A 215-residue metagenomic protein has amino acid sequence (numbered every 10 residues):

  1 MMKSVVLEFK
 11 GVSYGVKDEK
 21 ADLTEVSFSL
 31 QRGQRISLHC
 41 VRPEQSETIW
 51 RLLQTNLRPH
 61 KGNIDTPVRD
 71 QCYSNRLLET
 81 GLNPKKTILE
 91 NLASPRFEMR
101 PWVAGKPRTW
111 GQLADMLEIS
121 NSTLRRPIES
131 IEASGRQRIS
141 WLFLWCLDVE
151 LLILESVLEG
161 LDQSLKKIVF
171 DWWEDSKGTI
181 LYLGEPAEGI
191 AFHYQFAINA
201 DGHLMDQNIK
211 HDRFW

Functional and structural regions predicted by a protein language model:
L7-G15, E19-Q31, G62: Conserved beta-strand
R35, H39-E98: ABC ATPase nucleotide-binding domain signature region
L113-A133: Conserved ABC nucleotide-binding domain
P127, I153-L165: Walker B catalytic motif
S140-W141: Hydrophobic anchor residue at the start of the ABC signature
S164-L165, V169-I190: Conserved catalytic loops of ABC-family nucleotide-binding domains
A197-W215: Conserved beta-strand-loop-alpha-helix hinge in the C-terminal portion of ABC ATPase nucleotide-binding domains
